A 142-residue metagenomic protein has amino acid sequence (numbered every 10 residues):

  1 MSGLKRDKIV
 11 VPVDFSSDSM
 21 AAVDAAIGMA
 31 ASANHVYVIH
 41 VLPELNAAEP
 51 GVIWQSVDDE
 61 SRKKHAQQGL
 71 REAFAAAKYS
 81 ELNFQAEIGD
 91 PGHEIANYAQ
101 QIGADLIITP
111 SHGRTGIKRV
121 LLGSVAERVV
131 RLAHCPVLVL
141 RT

Functional and structural regions predicted by a protein language model:
M1-L4, A75-I107: Structural beta-alpha unit
S2-V52: Small/aliphatic-rich secondary-structure junction motif
D24, R71, E127: Active-site phosphate/pyrophosphate- and oxyanion-stabilizing loops and adjacent acidic/basic residues in soluble
A31, K78, H134: Short conserved AdoMet
I39, N83-E87, L138: General small-molecule cofactor/ligand-binding pocket signal
H40-Q68, N97: Acidic, proline/glycine-rich short linear motifs
Y98-T142: Gly/Ser-rich helix-loop-strand patches that form or flank binding pockets for ribonucleotide-derived cofactors
